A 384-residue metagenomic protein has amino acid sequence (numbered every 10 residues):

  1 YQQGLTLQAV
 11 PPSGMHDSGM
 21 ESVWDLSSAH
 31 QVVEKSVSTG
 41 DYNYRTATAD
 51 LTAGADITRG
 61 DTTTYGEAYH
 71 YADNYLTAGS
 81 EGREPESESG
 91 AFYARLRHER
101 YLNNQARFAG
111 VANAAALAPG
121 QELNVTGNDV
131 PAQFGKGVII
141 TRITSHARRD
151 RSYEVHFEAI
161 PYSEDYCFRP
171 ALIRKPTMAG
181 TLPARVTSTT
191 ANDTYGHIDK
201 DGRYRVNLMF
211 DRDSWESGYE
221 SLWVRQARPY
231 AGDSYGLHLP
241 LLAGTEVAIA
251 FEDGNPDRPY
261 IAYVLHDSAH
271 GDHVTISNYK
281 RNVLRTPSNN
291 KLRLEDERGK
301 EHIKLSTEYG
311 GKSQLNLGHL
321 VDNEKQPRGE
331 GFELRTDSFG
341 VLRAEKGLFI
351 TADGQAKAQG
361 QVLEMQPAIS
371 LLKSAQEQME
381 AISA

Functional and structural regions predicted by a protein language model:
Y1-A384: Amphipathic alpha-helical and helix-coil boundary elements used as assembly and membrane-proximal scaffolds
